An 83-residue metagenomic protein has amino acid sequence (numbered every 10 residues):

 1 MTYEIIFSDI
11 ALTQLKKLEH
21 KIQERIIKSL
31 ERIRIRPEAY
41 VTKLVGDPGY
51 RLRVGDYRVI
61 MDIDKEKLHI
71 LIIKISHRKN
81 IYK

Functional and structural regions predicted by a protein language model:
M1-I5, D9-E24, I35, V54 (+1 more regions): Enriched for short, Lys/Arg-rich terminal
K28-R53: A short, surface-exposed loop/turn module that caps and links secondary-structure elements
V45-G46, M61-I63: Juxtamembrane/interface motifs at transmembrane-helix termini
